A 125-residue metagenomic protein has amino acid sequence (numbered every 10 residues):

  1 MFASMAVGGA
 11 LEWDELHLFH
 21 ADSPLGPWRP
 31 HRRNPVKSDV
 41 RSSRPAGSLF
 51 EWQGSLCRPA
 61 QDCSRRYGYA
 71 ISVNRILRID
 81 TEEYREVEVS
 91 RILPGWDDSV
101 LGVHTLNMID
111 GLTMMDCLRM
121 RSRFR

Functional and structural regions predicted by a protein language model:
M1-R125: Carbohydrate-active catalytic/glycan-binding domains of CAZyme proteins, especially the secreted or lumenal ectodomains
